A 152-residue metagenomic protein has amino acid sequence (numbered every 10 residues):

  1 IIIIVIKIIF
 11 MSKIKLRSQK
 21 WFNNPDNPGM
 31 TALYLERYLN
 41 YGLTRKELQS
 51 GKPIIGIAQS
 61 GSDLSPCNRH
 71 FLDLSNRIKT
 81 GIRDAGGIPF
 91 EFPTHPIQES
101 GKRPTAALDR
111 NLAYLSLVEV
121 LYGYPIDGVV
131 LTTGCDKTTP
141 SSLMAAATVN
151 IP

Functional and structural regions predicted by a protein language model:
I1-F10: Short, Lys/Arg-enriched N-terminal segments with co-localized hydrophobic residues within the first ~10-30 amino acids
S12-P152: Metallocofactor- and cofactor-centric catalytic cores in central/energy metabolism, strongly enriched
